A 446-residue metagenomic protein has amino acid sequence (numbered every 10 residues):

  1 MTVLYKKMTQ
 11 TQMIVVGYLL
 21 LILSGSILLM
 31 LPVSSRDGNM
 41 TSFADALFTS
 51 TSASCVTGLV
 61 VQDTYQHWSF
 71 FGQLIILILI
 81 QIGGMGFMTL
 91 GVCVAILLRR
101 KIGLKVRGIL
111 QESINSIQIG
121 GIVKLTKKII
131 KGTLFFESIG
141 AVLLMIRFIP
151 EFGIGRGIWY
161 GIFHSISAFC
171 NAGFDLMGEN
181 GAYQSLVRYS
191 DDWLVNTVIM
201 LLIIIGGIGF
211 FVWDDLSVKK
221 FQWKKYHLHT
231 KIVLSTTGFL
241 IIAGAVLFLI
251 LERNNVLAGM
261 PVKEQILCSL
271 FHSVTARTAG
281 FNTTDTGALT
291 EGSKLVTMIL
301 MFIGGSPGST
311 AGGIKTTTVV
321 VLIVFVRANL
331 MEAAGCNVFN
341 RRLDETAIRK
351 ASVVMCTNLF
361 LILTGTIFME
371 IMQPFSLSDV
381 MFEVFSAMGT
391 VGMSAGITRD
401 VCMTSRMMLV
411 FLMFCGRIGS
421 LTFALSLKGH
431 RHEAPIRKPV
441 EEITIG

Functional and structural regions predicted by a protein language model:
M1-G446: Membrane-proximal intracellular helices of multi-pass ion channels
